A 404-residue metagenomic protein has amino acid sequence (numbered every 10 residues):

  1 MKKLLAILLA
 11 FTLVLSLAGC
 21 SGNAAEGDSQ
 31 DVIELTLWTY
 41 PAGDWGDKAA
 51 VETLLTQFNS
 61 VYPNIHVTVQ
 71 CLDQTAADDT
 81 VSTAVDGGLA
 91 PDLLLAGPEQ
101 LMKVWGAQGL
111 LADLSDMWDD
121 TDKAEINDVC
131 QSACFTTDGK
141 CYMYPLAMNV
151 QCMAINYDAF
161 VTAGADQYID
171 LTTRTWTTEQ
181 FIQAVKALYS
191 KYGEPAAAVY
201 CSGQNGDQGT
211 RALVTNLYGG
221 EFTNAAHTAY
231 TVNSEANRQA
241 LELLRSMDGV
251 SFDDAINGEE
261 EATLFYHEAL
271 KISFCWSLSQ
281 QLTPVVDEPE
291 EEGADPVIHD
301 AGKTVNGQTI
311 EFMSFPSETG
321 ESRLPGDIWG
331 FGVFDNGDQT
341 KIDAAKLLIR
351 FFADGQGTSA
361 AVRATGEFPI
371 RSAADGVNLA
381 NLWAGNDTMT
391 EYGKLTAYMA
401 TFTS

Functional and structural regions predicted by a protein language model:
A6, L17-K103, Q108, D122-K123 (+5 more regions): Conserved N-terminal structural module of periplasmic/extracytoplasmic solute-binding proteins
H66, E242, G249, E291-S372: Extracytoplasmic/periplasmic substrate-recognition and gating elements
C71-T80, E99, T175-Q180, D253-H267: Short helix-initiation/N-cap motifs at beta->coil->alpha
V85-A96, L110-A112, P195, H267-W276: Alpha-to-beta junction loops
G97-C152, V161, E179-I182, V297-P316 (+2 more regions): Hinge/lid segment of periplasmic solute-binding proteins
D138-L146, Q151, V161, T177-Y230 (+1 more regions): Extracytoplasmic/periplasmic solute-binding protein
I182-A187, A225-G258, F315: Glycine-centered hinge/linker elements that transmit conformational signals in sensory and ligand-binding systems
I310-S314, V362-S404: Long, aromatic- and glycine/proline-rich binding clefts that accommodate carbohydrate-like moieties
